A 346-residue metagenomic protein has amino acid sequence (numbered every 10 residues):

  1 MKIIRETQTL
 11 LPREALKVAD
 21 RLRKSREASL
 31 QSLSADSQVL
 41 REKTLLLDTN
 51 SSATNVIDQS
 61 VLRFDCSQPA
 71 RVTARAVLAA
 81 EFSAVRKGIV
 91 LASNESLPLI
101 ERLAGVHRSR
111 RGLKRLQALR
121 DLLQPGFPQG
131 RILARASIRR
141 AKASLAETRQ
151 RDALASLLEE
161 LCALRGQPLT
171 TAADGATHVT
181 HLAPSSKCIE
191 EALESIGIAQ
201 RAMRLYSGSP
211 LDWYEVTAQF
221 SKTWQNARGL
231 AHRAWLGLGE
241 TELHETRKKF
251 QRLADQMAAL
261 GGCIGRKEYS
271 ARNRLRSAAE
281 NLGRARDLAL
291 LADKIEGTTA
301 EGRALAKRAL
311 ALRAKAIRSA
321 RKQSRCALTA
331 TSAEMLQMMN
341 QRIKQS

Functional and structural regions predicted by a protein language model:
K2-S346: Function-determining surface determinants
